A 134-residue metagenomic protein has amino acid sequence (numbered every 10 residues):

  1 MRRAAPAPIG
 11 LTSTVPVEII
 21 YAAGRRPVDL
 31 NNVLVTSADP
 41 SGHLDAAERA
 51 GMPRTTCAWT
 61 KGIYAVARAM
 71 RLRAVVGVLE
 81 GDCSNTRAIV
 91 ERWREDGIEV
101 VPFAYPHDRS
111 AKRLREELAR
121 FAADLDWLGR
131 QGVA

Functional and structural regions predicted by a protein language model:
M1-A134: An N-terminal assembly and electron-transfer interface module characteristic of large anaerobic redox and radical
